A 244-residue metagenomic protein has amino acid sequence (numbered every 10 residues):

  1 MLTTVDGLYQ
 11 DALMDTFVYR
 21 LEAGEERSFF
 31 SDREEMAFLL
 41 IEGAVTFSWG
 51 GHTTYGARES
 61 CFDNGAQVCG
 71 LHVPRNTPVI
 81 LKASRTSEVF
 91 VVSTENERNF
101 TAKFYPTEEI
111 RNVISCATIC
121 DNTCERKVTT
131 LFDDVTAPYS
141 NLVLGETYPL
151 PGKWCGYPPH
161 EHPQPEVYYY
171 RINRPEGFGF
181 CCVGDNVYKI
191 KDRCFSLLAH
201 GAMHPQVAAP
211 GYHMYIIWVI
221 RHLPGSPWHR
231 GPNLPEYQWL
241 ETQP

Functional and structural regions predicted by a protein language model:
M1-S28, N122-V167: A short glycine-rich, His/Asp/Glu-containing loop-to-beta-strand
T16-R20, G70-H72, V91, L144-Y148 (+3 more regions): Conserved hydrophobic/aromatic beta-strand scaffold that supports enzyme active sites
V18, A23-K82: Extended, compositionally biased flexible segments
R27-F29, F47-S48, G56, L71-V73 (+5 more regions): Short beta-strand His + acidic residue motifs that chelate non-heme Fe in jelly-roll/DSBH and cupin folds
D32-Y55, P151-G152, Y157, P163-F195 (+2 more regions): Glycine- and acidic-residue-biased ligand/ion/polar-headgroup-sensing regions
D63-S84, T94, K189-G211, I217-R221: Conserved metal-binding segment of the jelly-roll/cupin
R75, A83, V91-N96, D133-D134 (+3 more regions): Short, structured patches in soluble enzyme cores that scaffold and shape functional sites
S87-K127, I217-P244: Double-stranded beta-helix
